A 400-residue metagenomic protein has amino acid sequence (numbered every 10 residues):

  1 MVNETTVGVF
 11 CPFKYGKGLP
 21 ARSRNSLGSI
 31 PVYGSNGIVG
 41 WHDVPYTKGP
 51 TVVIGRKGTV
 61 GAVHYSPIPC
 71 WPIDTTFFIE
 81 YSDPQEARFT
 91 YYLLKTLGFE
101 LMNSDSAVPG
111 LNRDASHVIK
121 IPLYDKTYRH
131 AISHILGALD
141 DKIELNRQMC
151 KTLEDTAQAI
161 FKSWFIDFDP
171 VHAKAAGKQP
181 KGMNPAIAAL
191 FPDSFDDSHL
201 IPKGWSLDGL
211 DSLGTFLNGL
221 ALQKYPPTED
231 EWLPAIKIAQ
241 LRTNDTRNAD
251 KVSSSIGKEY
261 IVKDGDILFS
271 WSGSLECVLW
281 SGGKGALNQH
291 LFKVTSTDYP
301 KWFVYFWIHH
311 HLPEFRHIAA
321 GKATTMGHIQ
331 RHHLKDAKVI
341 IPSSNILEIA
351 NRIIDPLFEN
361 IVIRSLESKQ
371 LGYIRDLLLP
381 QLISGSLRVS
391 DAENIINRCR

Functional and structural regions predicted by a protein language model:
M1-E4, T76-P84, E100, L111-D140 (+3 more regions): Proline-centric
M1-V32, K120-P122, K126-W164, P185-A221 (+2 more regions): Non-catalytic DNA-recognition/assembly elements of restriction-modification systems
E4-G49, A62-P67, W71-F78, D193-F195 (+4 more regions): Sequence-specific dsDNA recognition surfaces
G34-F99, S104-A107, N112-S116, K237-I238 (+3 more regions): A short beta-sheet element
S35-T51, E100-L101, S106, D169-P202 (+8 more regions): Extended, charge-rich alpha-helical segments
I54, F161, A173: Extended acidic/charged loop-beta regions that coordinate divalent cations and stabilize anionic phosphate/carboxylate
T59, K126, L241-T243, S344: Short connector loops/turns at beta-strand edges and beta->alpha or beta->beta junctions
